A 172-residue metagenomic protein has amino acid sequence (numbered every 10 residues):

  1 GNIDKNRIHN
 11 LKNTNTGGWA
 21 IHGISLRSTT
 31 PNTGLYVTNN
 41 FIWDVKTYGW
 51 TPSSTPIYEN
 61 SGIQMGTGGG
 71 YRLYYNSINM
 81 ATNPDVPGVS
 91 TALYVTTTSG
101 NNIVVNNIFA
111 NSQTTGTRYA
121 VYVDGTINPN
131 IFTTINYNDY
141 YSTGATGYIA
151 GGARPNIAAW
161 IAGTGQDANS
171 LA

Functional and structural regions predicted by a protein language model:
I3-A172: Predominantly extracellular beta-rich ligand-binding scaffolds that present long acidic/polar faces for carbohydrate
